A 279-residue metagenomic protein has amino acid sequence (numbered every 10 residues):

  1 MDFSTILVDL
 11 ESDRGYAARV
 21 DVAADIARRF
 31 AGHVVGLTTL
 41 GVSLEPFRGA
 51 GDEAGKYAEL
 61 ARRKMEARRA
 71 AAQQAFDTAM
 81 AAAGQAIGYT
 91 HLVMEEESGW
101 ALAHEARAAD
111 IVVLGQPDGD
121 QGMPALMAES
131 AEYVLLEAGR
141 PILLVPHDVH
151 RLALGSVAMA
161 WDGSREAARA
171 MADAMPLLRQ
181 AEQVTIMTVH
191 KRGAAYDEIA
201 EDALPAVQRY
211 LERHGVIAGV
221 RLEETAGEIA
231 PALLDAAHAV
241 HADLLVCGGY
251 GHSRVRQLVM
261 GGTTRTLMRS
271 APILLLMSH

Functional and structural regions predicted by a protein language model:
M1-K56, E137, A153-L222, A242: Small/aliphatic-rich secondary-structure junction motif
S12, G88-V93, D120-M123, D162-G163 (+1 more regions): Short, flexible loop segments at the rims of nucleotide/cofactor-binding pockets, characterized by
V20-R29, A101-H150, A236-H279: Gly/Ser-rich helix-loop-strand patches that form or flank binding pockets for ribonucleotide-derived cofactors
R29, G41, T78-V112, R213-L245 (+1 more regions): Structural beta-alpha unit
G36, Y89-V93, L144, I186 (+2 more regions): A structural preference for short, hydrophobic beta-strand core positions in alpha/beta folds
K56-A71: A short acidic, glycine-rich active-site loop that binds or catalyzes chemistry on phosphate/adenosine moieties
